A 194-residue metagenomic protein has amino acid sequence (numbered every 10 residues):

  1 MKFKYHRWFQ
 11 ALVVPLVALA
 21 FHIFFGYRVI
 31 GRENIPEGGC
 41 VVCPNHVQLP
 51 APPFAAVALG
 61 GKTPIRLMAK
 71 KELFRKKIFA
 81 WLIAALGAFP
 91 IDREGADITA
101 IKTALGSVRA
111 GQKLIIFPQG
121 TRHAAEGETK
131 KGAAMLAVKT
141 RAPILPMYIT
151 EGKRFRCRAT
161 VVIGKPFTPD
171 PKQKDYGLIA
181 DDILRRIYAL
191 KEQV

Functional and structural regions predicted by a protein language model:
M1-G31, P50, K77-L86: A transmembrane-helix-recognition feature enriched in membrane-embedded lipid enzymes and envelope glyco-/phospholipid
M1-W8, T99-V194: Non-catalytic C-terminal accessory region of glycerolipid acyltransferases and related lyso-lipid remodeling enzymes
L16-V17, A85-P90, F117-T121: Short, basic, glycine/proline-bearing loop/turn elements
A20-H22, G60, L82-I83, S107 (+1 more regions): A generic structural signal for well-ordered alpha-helical segments
R28, G95-I101: Glycine-rich, highly charged phosphate/nucleotide-binding loops
E33-I35, G106: Short amphipathic alpha-helix with an adjacent loop that forms part of the alpha/beta core around
P36-G95: Catalytic core of membrane glycerolipid acyltransferases/transacylases, capturing the structured, soluble-facing
